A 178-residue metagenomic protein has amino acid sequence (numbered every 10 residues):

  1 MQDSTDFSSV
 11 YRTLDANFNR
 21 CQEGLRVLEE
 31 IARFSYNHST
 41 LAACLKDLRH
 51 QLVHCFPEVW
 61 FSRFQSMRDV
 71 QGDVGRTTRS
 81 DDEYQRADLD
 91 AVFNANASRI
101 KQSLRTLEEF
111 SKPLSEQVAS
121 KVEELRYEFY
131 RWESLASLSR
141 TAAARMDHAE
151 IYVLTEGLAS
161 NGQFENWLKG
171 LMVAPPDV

Functional and structural regions predicted by a protein language model:
M1-N19, E23-D147: Structural preference for solvent-exposed beta-strand-turn elements and adjacent flexible terminal/loop segments within
L104, E150-Y152, D177-V178: Structural motif
D147-W167: Active-site mouth loops of central-metabolism enzymes
G162-V178: Alpha/beta enzyme core
